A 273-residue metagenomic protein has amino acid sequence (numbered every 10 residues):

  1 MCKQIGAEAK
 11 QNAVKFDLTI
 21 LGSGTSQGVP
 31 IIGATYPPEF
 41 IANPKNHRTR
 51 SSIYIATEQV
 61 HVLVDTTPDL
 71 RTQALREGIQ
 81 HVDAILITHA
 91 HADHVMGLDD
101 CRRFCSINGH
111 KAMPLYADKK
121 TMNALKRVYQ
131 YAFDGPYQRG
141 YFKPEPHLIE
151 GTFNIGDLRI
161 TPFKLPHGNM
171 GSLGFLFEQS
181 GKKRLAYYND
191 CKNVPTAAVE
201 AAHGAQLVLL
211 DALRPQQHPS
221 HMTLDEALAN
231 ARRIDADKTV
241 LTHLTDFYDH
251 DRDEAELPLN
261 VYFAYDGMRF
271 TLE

Functional and structural regions predicted by a protein language model:
C2-Y188, T196, E254-E273: Binuclear metal-dependent hydrolase catalytic cores
K192-E273: Cap/insert and terminal regions of metallo-dependent hydrolase folds
